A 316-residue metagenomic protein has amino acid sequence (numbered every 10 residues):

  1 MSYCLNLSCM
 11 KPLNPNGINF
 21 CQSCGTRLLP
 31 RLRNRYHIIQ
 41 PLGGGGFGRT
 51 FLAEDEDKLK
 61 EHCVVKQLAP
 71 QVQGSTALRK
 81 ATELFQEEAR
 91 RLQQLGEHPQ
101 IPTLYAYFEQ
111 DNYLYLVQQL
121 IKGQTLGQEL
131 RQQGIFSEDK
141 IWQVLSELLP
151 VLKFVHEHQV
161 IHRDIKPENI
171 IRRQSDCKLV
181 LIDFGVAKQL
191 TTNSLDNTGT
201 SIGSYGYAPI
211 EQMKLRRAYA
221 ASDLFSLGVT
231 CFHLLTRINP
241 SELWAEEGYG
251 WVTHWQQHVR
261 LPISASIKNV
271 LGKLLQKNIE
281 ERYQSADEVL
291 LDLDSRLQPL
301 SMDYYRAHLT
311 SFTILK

Functional and structural regions predicted by a protein language model:
I39-G46, T50: Protein kinase glycine-rich loop
G74-Q94: AlphaC helix of the eukaryotic protein kinase fold
A106-Y107: Activation-segment/catalytic-loop signature of the eukaryotic protein kinase fold
D111-T125, E129: Conserved short submotifs of the Hanks-type protein kinase catalytic core that shape the nucleotide-binding pocket
V144-L145: Activation segment signature within eukaryotic-like protein kinase domains
L148-V160: Protein kinase catalytic-loop region centered on the HRD/HxD motif
D196-E211: Conserved activation segment of eukaryotic-like protein kinases, specifically the C-terminal portion of the activation
